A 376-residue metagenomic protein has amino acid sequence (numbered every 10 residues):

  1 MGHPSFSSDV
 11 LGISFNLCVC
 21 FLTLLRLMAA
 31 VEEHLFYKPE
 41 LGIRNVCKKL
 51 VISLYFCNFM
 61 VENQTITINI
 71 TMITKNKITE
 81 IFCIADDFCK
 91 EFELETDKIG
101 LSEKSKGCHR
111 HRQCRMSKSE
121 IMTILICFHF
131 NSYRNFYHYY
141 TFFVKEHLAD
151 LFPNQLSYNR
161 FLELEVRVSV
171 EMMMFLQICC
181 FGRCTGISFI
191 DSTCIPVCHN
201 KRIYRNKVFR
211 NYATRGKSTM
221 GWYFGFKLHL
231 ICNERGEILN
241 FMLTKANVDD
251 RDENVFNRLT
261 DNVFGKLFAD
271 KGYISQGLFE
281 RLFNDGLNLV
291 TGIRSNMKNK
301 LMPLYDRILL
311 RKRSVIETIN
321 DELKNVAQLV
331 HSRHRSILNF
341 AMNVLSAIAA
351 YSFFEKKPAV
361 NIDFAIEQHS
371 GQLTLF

Functional and structural regions predicted by a protein language model:
G2-H3, V10, S14-F376: Short alpha-helical elements
